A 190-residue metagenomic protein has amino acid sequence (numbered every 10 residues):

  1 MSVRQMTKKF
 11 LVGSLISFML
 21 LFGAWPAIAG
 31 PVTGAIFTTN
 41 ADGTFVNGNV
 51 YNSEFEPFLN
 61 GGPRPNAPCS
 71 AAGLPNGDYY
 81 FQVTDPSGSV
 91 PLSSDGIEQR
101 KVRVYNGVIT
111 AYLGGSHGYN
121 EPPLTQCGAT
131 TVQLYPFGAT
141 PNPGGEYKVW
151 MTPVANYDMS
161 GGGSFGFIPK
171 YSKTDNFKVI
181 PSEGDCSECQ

Functional and structural regions predicted by a protein language model:
M1-G30: Sec-dependent, cleavable N-terminal signal peptides
L20-G23, A27-Q190: Extracytoplasmic/secretory-pathway segments with low complexity and glycosylation-like composition
